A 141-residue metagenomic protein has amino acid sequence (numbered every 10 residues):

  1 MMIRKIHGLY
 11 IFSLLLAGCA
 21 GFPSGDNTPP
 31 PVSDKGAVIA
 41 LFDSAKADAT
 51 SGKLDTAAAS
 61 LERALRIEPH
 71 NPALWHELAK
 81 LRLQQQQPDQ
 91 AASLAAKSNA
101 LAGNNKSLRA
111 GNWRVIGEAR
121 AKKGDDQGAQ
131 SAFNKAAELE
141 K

Functional and structural regions predicted by a protein language model:
A17-A37: Bacterial Sec signal peptide processing site at the extreme N-terminus
K35-A59: Alpha-helical segment of the N-proximal tetratricopeptide repeat
